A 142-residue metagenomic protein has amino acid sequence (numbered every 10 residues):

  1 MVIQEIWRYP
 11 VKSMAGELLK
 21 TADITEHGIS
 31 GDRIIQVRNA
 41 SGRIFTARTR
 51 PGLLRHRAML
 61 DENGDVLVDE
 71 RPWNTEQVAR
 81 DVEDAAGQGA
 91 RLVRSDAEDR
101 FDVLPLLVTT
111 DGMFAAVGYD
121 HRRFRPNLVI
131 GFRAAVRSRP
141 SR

Functional and structural regions predicted by a protein language model:
M1-S141: Electropositive, beta-rich accessory/interaction domains or terminal extensions that provide binding surfaces
